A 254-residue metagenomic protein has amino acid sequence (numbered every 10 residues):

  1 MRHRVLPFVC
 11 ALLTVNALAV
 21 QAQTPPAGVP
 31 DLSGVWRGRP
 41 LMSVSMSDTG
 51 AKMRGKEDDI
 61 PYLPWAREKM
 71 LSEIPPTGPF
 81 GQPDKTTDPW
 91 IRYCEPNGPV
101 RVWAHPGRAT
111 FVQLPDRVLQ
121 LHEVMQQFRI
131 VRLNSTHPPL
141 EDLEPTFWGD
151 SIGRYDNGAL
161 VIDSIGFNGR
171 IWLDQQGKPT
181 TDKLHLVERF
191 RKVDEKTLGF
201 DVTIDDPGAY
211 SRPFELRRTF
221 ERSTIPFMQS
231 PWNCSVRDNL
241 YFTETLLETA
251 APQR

Functional and structural regions predicted by a protein language model:
M1-R4: Positively charged n-region of N-terminal signal peptides that target proteins for export
P7-A19: Bacterial N-terminal signal peptides
V20-R254: PEST-like low-complexity, intrinsically disordered acidic/proline/serine-rich tracts that flank trafficking/processing
